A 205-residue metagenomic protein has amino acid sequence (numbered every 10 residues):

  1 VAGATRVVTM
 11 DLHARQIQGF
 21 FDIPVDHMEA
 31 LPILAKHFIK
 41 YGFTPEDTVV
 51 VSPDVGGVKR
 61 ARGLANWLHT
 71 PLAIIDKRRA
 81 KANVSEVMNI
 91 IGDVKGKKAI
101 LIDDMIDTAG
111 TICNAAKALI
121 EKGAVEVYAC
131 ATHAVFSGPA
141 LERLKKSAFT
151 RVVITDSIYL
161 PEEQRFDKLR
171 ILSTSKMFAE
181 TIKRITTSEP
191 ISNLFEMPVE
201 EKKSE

Functional and structural regions predicted by a protein language model:
V1-E205: PRPP-associated nucleotide enzymes
